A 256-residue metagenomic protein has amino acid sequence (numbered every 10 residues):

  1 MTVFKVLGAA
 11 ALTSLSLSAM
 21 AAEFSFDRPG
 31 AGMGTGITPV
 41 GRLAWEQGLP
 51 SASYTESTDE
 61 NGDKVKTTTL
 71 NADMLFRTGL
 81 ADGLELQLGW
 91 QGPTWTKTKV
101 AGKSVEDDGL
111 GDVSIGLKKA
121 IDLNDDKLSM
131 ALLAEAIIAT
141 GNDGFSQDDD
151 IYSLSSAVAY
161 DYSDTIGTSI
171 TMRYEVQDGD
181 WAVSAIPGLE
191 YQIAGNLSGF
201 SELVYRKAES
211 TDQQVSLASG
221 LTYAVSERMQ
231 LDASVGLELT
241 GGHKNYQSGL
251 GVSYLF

Functional and structural regions predicted by a protein language model:
M1-F26: Cleavable N-terminal export/targeting peptides
A21-F256: Transmembrane beta-barrel domains of Gram-negative outer membranes and organellar outer membranes
